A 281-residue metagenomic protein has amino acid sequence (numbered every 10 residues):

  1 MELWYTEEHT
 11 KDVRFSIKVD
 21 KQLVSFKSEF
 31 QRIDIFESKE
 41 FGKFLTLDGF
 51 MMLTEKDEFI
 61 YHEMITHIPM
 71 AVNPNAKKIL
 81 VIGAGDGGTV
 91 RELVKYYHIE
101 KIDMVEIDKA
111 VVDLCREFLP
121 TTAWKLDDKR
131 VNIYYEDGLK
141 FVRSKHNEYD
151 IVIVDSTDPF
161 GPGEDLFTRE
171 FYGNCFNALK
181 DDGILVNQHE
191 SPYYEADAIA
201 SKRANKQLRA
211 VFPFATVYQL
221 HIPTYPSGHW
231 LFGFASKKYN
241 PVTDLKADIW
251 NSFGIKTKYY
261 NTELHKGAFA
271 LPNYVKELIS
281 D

Functional and structural regions predicted by a protein language model:
M1-D34, S227-D281: SAM/dcSAM-binding transferase cores
M1-E63, H67-A71, K95: Rossmann-like AdoMet
E2-W4, L53-D182, Y194-S201, L278-I279: The AdoMet/dcAdoMet-binding core of the Class I SAM-like
E92, Y96, Q207-V211, K237: Alpha-helical structural signal in soluble globular domains
T157, H189-P192, L220: Histidine- and/or cysteine-centered catalytic micro-motif in compact active-site loops
Y172-G173, A198-H221, G233: Conserved Class I S-adenosyl-L-methionine
D182-H189: Conserved beta-strand signature within the Rossmann-like core of class I S-adenosyl-L-methionine
E195, T224-Y225: Generic structural signal for helix capping and beta-alpha/helix-loop junctions
